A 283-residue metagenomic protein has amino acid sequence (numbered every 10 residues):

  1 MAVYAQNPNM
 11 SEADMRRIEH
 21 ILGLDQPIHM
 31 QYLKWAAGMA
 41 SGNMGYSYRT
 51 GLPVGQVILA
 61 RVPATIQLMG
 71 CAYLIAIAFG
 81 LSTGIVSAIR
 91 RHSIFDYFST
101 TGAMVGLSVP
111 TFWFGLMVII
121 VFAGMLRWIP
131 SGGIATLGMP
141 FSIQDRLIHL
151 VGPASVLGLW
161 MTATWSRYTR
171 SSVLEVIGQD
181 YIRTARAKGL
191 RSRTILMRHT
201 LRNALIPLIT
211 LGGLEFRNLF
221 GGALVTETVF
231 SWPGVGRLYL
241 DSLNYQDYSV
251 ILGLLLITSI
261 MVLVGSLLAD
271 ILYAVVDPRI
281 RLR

Functional and structural regions predicted by a protein language model:
M1-D25, G55, I77, V86 (+2 more regions): N-terminal signal-anchor/first transmembrane alpha helix
M1-L33, L126-R146: Hydrophobic alpha-helical transmembrane segments of membrane transport/permease proteins and related membrane-embedded
N9, M104, I120-V121, H199 (+2 more regions): Residue-level recognition of pore/gate-forming positions within transmembrane alpha-helices of multi-pass
N9-G42, I182, F230-D241: Short hydrophobic, aromatic-rich alpha-helical segments embedded in or entering the lipid bilayer of multi-pass
L22-Q26, K34-A37, T101-G132, V156-T162: Membrane-water interface segments at the C-terminal ends of transmembrane alpha-helices in multi-pass inner-membrane
L24-L81: An internal, D/E-rich "acidic patch" concept
V62-F95, T111, R127, P140-R283: Alpha-helical transmembrane segments of integral membrane proteins, especially multi-pass inner/plasma-membrane
